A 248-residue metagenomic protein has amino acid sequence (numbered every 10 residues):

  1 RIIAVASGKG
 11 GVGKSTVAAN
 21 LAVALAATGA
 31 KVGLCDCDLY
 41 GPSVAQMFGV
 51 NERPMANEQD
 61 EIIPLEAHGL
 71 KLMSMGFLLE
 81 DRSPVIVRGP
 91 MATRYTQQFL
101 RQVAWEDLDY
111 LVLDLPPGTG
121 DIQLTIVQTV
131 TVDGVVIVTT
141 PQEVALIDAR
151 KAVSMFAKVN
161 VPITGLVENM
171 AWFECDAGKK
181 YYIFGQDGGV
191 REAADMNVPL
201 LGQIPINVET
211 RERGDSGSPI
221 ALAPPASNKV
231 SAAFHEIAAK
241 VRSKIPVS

Functional and structural regions predicted by a protein language model:
R1-D38: Walker A/P-loop phosphate-binding motif and the immediately C-terminal alpha-helix
R1-S7, R53, H235-I245: Extreme N-terminal, non-catalytic leader segments that precede Walker-type/kinase nucleotide-binding cores
G29-V87, T93-R101, W105: Phosphate-binding loop that captures ATP/GTP phosphates
L39-Y40, L78-R82, P117-T119, P141-A145 (+2 more regions): Conserved nucleotide-binding/hydrolysis micro-motifs of P-loop NTPases
G69-K71, D107-L111, G134: Loop/turn-to-beta-strand initiation segments
M73, L115, Q128, T164 (+1 more regions): Glycine-rich phosphate-binding loops of nucleotide-dependent enzymes
Q98-D107, I122-V144: Inter-motif core of Ras-like GTPase G domains
V153-S248: C-terminal lobe/tail of nucleotide-utilizing enzymes
